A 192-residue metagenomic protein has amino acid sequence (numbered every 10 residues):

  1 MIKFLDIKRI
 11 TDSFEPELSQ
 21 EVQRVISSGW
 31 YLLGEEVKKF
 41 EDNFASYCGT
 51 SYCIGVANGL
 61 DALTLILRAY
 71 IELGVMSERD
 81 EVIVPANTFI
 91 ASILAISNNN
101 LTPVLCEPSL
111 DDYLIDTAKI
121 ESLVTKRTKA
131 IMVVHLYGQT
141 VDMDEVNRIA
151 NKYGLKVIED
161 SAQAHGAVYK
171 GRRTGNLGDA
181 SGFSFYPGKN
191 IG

Functional and structural regions predicted by a protein language model:
M1-W30, E35: N-terminal "arm"/small-domain region of PLP-dependent enzymes with the aminotransferase-like
I7, L136, S184: Conserved donor-binding loops in enzymes that form glycosidic bonds
K8, Q20, V37-D42, Y47-I54 (+6 more regions): PLP-dependent aminotransferase class I/II
E17, Y47, I66, K119-L123 (+1 more regions): CheY-like receiver
S19, Y47, M76, T125 (+2 more regions): Alpha-helix termination/capping residues and helix-transition junctions
W30, G34-E81, A95-N99, L105 (+1 more regions): Phosphate-binding glycine-rich loop
I71-L136, T140-S161, V168: PLP-dependent aminotransferase-like
E159-G192: Conserved active-site segment immediately N-terminal to the catalytic lysine that forms the internal aldimine
